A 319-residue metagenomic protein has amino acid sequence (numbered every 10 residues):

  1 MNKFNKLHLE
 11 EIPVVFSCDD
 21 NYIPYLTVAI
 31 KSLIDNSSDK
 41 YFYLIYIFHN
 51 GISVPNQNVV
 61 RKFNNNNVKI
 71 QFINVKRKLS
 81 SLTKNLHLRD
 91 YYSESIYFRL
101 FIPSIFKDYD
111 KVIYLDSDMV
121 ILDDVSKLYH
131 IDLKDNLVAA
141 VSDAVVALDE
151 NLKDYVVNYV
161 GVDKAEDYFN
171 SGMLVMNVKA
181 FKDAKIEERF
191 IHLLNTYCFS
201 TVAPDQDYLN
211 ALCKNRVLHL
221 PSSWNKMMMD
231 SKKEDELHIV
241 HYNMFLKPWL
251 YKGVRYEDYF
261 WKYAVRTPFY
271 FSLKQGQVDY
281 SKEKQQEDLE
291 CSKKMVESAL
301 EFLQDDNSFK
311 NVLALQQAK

Functional and structural regions predicted by a protein language model:
M1-I12, C18, V28, M176-K319: A glycosyltransferase accessory/donor-loop signature
S32-Y41: Short, acidic, metal-binding catalytic loop of nucleotide-sugar glycosyltransferases
Y43-G51, A139-S142: Short internal beta-strands
G51-N58, L148: Short, charged/polar "capping" segments at the starts of alpha-helices and the immediately preceding loops
F63-S104: Active-site-proximal specificity loops/subdomain of glycosyltransferases
K76-K78, S95-D149, V175-M176, D183: GT-A fold catalytic core of metal-dependent nucleotide-sugar glycosyltransferases, centered on the diacidic
V138-V160, Y263-Y270, F302-L303, F309-K310: A short, conserved beta-to-alpha structural element at the edge of catalytic cores that scaffolds binding
G161-M173, T201: A recurrent flexible, glycine/aromatic-enriched loop bordering the glycosyltransferase active site that acts as
